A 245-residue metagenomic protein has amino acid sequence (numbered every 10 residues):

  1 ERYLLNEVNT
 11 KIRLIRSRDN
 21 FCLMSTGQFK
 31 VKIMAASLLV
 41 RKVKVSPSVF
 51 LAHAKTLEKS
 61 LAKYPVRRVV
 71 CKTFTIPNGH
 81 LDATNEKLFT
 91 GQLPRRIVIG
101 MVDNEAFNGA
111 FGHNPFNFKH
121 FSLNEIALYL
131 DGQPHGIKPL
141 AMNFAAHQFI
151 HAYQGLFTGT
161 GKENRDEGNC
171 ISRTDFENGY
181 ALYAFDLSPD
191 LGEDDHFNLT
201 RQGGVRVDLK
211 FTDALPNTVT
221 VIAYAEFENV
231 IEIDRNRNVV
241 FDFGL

Functional and structural regions predicted by a protein language model:
E1-L245: Flexible assembly/topogenesis modules
